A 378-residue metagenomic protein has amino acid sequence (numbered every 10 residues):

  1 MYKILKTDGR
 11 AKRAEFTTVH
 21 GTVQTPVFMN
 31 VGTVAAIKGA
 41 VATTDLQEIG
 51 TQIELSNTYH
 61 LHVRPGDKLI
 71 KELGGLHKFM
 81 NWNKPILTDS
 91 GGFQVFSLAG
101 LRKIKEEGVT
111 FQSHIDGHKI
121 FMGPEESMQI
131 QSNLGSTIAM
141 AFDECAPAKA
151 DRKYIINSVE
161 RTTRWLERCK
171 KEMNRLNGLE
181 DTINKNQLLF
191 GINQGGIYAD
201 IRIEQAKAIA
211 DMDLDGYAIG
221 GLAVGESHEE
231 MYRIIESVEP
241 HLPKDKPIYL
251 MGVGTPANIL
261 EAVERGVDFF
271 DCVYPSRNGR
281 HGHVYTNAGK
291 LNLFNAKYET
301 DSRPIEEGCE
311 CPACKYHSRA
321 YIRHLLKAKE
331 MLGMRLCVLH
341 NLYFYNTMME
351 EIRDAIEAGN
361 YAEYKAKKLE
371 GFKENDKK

Functional and structural regions predicted by a protein language model:
M1-T17, V23-G32, G39-A40, D143-K149 (+1 more regions): C-terminal extensions of enzymes
M1-T182, A296-E299: Non-catalytic, usually N-terminal nucleic-acid engagement modules in DNA/RNA processing proteins
G21, E54, D89, Q131 (+5 more regions): Conserved, mostly hydrophobic/aromatic
E126, I130, L134, N157 (+7 more regions): A non-catalytic, amphipathic alpha-helix used as a structural packing/dimerization or gating element in enzyme scaffolds
S136, E167, K171-N174, P240-P243 (+4 more regions): Generic secondary-structure signature for well-ordered alpha-helical cores
A148-K149, I156, G216-L222, M331-M334: Glycine- and acidic
T163, E172, L176, N184 (+1 more regions): Glycine-rich phosphate/ribose-binding loops and adjacent secondary-structure elements that form binding surfaces
E172-T182, K246, I352-Y364: Surface-exposed helix-capping loop/turn segments at secondary-structure junctions
